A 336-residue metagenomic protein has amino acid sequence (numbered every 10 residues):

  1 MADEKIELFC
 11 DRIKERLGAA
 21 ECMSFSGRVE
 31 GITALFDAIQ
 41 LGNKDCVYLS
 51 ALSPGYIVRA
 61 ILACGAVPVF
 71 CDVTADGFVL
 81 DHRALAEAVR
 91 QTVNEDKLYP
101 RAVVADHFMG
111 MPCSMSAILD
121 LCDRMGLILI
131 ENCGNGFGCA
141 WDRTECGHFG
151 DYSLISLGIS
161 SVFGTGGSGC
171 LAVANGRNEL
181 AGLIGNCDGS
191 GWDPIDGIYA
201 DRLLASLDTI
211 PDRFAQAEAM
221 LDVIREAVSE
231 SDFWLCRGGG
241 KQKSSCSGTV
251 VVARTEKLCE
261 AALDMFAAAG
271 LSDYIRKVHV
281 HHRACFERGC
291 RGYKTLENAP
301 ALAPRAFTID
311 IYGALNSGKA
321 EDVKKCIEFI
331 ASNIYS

Functional and structural regions predicted by a protein language model:
K5-C46, A60-L62, F70, E95: Phosphate-binding glycine-rich loop
L35-A88: Conserved PLP-anchoring active-site segment centered on the Schiff-base-forming lysine
L41-K44, N178-L180, E256-L263, L315-E321: Short, conserved charged micro-motifs
G77-T165, L171, N175-N178: Active-site phosphate-binding strand-loop segment of PLP-dependent enzymes
G158-S231: Conserved core segment of the aminotransferase class I/II
A200, L204, E218-R225, L235-V252 (+1 more regions): Conserved glycine-rich beta-strand-loop-beta hairpin in the small C-terminal domain of fold type I
D208, F307-G318: Proline-centric
A262-F307, Y335: Conserved PLP cofactor-binding pocket of PLP-dependent enzymes
